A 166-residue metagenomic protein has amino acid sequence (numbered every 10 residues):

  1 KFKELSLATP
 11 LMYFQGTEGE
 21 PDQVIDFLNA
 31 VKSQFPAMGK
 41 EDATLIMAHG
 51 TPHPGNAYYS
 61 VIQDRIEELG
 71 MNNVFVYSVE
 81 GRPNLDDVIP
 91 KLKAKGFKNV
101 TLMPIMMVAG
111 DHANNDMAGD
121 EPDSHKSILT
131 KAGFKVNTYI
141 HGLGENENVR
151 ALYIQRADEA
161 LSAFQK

Functional and structural regions predicted by a protein language model:
K1-T101, M106-K166: Extended amphipathic ligand-handling, pore-lining, and cofactor/metal-binding catalytic surfaces
